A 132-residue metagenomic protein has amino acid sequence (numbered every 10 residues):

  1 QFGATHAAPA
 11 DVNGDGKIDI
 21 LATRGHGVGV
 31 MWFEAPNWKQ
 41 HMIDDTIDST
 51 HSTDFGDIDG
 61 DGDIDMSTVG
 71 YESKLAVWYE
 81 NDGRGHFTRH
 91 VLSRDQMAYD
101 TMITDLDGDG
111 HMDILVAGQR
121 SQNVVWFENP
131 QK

Functional and structural regions predicted by a protein language model:
Q1-F2, I43-D48, V91-Q96: Surface loop/turn motifs at the tips and blade-to-blade linkers of beta-strand repeat domains
T5-G14, H51-I58, Y99-G108: Beta-propeller blade termini
I20-T23, M66-V69, I114-A117: Hydrophobic beta-strand segments that make up the repeating blades of beta-propeller and related beta-repeat
R24-V28, G70-K74, Q119-S121: Short, solvent-exposed loop/turn segments at conserved positions within beta-propeller repeat blades
V28-H41, L75-T88, N123-K132: Beta-propeller blade repeat segments, especially FG-GAP/WD-type strand-to-loop junctions in 6- to 7-bladed propeller
S52-F55, D63-V77: Loop/turn-rich, solvent-exposed surfaces of beta-rich toroidal or solenoidal domains
Y99-K132: Blade-level signature of beta-propeller repeat domains, shared across WD40, Kelch, NHL, RCC1 and BNR/Asp-box propellers
